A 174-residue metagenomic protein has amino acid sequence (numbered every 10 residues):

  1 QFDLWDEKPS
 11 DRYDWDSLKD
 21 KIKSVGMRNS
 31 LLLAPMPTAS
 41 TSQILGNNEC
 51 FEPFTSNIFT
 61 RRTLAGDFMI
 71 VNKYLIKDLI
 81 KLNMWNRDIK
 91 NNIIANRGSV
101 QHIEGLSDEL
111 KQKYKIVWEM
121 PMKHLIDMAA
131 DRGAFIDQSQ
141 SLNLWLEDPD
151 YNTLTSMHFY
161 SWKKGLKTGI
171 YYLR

Functional and structural regions predicted by a protein language model:
Q1-K21: Short glycine-cluster motifs
P9-D11, K21-R28, L33-R174: Catalytic alpha/beta core of large soluble enzyme barrels
